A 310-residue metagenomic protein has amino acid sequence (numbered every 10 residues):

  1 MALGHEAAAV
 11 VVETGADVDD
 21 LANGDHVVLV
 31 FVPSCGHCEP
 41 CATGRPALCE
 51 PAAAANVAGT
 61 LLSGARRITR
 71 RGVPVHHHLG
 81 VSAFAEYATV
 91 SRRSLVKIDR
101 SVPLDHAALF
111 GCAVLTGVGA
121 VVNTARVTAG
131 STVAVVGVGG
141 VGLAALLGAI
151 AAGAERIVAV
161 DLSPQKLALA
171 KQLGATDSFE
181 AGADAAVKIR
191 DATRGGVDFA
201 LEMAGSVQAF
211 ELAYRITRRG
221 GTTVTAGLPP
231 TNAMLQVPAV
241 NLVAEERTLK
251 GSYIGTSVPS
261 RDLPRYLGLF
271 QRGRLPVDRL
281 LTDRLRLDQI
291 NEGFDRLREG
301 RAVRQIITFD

Functional and structural regions predicted by a protein language model:
M1-A42, A47, A55, D99-S101: Glycine-rich beta-strand-centered segment in the early N-terminal region that forms part of a ligand/cofactor-binding
V12, I157-V158, V224: Conserved beta-strand positions in the Rossmann-like core of class I SAM-dependent methyltransferases
V30, L201-M203, F309: Short, well-ordered coil/turn residues at beta-beta hairpins and beta-strand->alpha-helix junctions within
P33-Y87, S91-R93: Cysteine-cluster motifs in flexible loop/terminal segments that predominantly coordinate metals
E86-Y87, R93-L95, D99-A183, V187 (+1 more regions): Mid-domain Rossmann-like dinucleotide-binding core that forms the NAD(H)/NADP(H) cofactor-binding site
A125-A129, V141, L162-T248: Glycine-rich cofactor phosphate-binding loops and adjacent beta1-alpha1 units of small-molecule cofactor enzyme domains
R190, R194, T231-D283, N291-E292: C-terminal substrate-binding/catalytic core of Rossmann-like NAD(P)-dependent dehydrogenases/reductases
F199, E211-R215, S260-D310: C-terminal hydrophobic helical "lid"/dimerization subdomain of Rossmann-like NAD(P)H-dependent oxidoreductases
